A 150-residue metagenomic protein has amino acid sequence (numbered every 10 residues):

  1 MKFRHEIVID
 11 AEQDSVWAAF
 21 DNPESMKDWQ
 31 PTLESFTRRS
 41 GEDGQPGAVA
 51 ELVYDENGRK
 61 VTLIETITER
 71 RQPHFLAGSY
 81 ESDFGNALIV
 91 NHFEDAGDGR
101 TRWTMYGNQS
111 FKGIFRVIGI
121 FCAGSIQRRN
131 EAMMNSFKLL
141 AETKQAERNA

Functional and structural regions predicted by a protein language model:
M1-S40, Q45, L139, A150: Hydrophobic ligand-binding cavity/cleft-lining segments
K2-E6, V49, T62, F75 (+2 more regions): Intrinsic-disorder/low-complexity, polar/charged segments enriched in Ser/Thr/Lys/Arg/Asp/Glu/Gln
Q13-D14, G41-E42, T68-H74, H92-R102: A short, structured loop/turn motif at beta-sheet edges
T37-F84, A132-A150: Glycine-rich portal/gate segments that line the openings of hydrophobic small-molecule binding cavities
S79-A132, L139, R148-A150: Beta-strand/loop substructures that line and gate deep hydrophobic ligand-binding cavities in soluble
